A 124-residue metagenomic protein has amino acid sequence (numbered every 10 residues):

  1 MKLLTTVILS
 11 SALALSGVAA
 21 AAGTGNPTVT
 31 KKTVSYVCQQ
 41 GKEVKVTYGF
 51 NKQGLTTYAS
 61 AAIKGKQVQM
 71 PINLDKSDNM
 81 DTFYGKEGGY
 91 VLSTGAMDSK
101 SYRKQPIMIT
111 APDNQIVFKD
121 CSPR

Functional and structural regions predicted by a protein language model:
M1, T6-V7, K31, L55: Generic hydrophobic-segment detector
K2-A20: Classic N-terminal secretory signal peptides
A22-R124: Cysteine-centric segments in proteins
